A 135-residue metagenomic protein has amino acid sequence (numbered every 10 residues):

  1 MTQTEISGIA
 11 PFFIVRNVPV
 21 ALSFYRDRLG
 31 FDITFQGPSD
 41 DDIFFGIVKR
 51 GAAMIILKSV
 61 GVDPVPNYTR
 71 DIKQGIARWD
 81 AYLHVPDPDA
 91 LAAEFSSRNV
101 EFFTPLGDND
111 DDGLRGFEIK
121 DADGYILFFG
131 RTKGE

Functional and structural regions predicted by a protein language model:
M1-F12, D32-H84, A92-K120, R131-E135: Vicinal oxygen chelate
A21-R26, F95, G124: Conserved active-site tyrosine of GNAT-family acetyltransferases
F128: Ligand-binding pocket scaffold of soluble enzyme catalytic domains
